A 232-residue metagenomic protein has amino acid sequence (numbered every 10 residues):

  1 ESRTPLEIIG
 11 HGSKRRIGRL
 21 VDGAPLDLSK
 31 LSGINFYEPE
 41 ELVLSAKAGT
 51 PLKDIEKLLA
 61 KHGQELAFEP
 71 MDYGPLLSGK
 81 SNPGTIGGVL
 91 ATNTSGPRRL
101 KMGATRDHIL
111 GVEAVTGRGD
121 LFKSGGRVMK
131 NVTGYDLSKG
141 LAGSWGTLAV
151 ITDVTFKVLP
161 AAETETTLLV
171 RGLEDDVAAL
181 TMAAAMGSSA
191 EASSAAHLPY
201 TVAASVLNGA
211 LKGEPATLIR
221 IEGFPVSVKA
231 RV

Functional and structural regions predicted by a protein language model:
E1-V232: Noncatalytic alpha-helical scaffold of FAD-dependent oxidoreductases
